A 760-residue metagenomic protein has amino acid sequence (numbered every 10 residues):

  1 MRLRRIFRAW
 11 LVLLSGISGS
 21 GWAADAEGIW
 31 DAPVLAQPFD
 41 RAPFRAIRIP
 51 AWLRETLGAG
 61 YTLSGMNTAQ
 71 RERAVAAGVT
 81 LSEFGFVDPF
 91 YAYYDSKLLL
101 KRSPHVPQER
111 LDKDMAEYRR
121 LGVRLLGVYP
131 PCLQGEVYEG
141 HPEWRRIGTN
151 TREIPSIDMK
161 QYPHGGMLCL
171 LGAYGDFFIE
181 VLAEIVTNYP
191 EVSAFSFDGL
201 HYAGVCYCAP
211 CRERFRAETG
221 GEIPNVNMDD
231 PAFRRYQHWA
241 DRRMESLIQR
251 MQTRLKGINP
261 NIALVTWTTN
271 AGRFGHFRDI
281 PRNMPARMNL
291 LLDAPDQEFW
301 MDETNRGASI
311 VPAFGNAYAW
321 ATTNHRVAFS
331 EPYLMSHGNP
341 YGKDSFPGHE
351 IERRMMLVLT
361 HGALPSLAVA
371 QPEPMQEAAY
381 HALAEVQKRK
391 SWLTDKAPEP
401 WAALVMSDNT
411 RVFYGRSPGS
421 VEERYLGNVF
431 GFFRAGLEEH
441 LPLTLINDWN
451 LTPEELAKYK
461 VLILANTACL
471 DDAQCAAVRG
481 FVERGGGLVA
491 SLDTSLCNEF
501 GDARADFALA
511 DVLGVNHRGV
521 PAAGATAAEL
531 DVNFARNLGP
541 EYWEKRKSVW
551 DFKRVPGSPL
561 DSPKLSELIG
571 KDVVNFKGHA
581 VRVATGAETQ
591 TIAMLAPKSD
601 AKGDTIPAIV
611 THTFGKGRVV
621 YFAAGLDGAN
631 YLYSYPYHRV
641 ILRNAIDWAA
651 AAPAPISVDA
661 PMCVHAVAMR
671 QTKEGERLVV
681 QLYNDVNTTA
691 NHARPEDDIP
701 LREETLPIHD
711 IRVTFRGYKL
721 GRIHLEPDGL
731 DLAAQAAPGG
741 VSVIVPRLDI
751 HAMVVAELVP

Functional and structural regions predicted by a protein language model:
R2-L3, L13-L14, G19-V128, R254 (+6 more regions): Mature N-terminal, pre-catalytic/accessory segment of carbohydrate-active enzymes
A26-L35, F233-N270, D279, M288-P760: Carbohydrate-binding surfaces of carbohydrate-active enzymes
Q37, L111, G127, P131-Y189 (+5 more regions): Active-site-adjacent "subsite" loops/lids of carbohydrate-active enzymes
A46, V79-F86, R110-K160, A194-S196 (+2 more regions): Glycine-rich, aromatic-flanked loop segments that form ligand/cofactor-binding clefts across common enzyme folds
A46-M66, P163-F177, N339-G348: Active-site mouth loops of central-metabolism enzymes
G60-A76, Y174-T187, F277-R287, P347-M355 (+1 more regions): Short, acidic/polar
G65-Y91, N188-V192, M355-H361, G431 (+1 more regions): Catalytic domains of carbohydrate-active enzymes, especially glycoside hydrolases
A69-R110, L133-N150, I154, G204-R216 (+4 more regions): Aromatic-lined carbohydrate-binding/catalytic grooves of carbohydrate-active enzymes
